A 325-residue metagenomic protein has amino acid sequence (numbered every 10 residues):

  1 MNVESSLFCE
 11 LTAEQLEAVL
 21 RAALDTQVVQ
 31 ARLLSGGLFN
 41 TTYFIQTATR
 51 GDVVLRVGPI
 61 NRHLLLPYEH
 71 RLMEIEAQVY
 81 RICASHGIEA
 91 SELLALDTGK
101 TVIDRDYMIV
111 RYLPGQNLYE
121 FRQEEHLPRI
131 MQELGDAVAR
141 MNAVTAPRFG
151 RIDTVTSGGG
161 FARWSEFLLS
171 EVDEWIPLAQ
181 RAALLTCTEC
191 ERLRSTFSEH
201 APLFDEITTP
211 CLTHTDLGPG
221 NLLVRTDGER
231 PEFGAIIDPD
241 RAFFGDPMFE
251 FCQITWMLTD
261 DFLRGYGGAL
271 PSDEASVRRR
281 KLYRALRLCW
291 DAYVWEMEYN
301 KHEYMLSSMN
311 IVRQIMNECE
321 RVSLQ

Functional and structural regions predicted by a protein language model:
V3-F8, D291-Q325: ATP/Mg2+ or Mg2+-diphosphate-binding catalytic cores that bind nucleotide phosphates or diphosphates via glycine-rich
C9-Q27, T101, E124, P128-Q132 (+5 more regions): An alpha-helical support segment within catalytic cores of ATP-dependent transferases
R32-E174, L178-Q180, L184: ATP-binding pocket architecture of kinase catalytic cores
A48-R50, T101, D227-R230, A285-L288: Short strand-connecting beta-turns/loops that link adjacent beta-strands
V53-L55, L65, R284, D291 (+1 more regions): Membrane-proximal envelope and lipid/glycan-remodeling enzymes
R56-V57, L94-A95, G150-D153, L212-T215 (+3 more regions): Short beta-strand segments
A179-A182, G218, Q253, W290-H302: A short secondary-structure junction motif
P210-T213, G218-K281, D291: Active-site Asp-x-Gly
